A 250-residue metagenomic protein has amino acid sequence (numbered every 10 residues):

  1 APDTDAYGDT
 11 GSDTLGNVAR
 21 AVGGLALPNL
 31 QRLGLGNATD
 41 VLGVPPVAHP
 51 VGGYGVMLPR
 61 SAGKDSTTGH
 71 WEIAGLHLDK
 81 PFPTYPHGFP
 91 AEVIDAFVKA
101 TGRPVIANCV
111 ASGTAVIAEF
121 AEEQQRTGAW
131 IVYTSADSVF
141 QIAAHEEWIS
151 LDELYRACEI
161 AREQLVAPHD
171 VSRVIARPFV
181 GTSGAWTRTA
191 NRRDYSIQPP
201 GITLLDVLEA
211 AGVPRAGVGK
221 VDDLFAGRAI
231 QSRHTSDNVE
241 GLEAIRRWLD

Functional and structural regions predicted by a protein language model:
A1-P2, I73, L208, D250: Beta-strand elements within well-structured catalytic alpha/beta cores of enzymes that handle phosphate/sulfate esters
P2-H145, I149, R177, A185: Active-site nucleophile/metal-coordination loop of metallo-enzymes that catalyze phosphate/sulfate and related
G55-P59, V116-A118, I160, P199-G201 (+1 more regions): Glycine-rich, charged/polar anion/phosphate-binding loops that engage phosphate groups from diverse ligands
S61-G63, E119-E122, A161-L165, L204-D206: A generic local secondary-structure boundary/capping motif
A96, A157-I160, T203-A210: Amphipathic alpha-helical segments that form well-ordered structural scaffolds and often line/cohere around active
A111-V116, S150-I160, S196-P200: Active-site glycine-rich loop that binds ribose-phosphate moieties when present
R126-T134, S138-F140, L165-D250: Anion-binding catalytic surfaces of enzymes that hydrolyze or transfer phosphate/sulfate esters
Q141-V171: Charged, low-complexity intrinsically disordered tails and linkers
